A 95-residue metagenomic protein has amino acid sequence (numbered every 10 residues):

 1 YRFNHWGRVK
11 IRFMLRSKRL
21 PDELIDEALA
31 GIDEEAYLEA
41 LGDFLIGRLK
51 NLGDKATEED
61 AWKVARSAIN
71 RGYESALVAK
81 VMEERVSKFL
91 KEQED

Functional and structural regions predicted by a protein language model:
Y1-D95: An alpha-helical, amphipathic repeat domain used for nucleic-acid recognition, typified by the mTERF helical solenoid
